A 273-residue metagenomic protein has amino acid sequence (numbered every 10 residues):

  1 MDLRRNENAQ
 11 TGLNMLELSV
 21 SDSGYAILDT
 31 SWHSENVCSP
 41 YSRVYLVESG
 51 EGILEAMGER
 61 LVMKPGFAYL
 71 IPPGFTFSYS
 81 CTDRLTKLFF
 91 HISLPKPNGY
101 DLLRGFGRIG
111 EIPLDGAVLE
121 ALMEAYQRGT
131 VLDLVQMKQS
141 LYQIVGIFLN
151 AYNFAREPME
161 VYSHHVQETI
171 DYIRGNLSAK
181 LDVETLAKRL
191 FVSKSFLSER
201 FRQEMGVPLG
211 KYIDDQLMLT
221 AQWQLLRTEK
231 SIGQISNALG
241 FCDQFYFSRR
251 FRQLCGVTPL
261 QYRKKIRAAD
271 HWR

Functional and structural regions predicted by a protein language model:
M1-S19, R128-L132, A151: A short, N-terminal "cap"/entry segment at the start of jelly-roll beta-barrel domains of the cupin/DSBH fold
N8, N14-R108: N-terminal regulatory/effector-sensing and dimerization cores that precede helix-turn-helix DNA-binding domains
S19, L46, L114-A121, S140 (+1 more regions): Amphipathic, well-ordered alpha-helical segments in soluble domains
L28, G52, V131, N153 (+2 more regions): Generic structural signal for secondary-structure transition and capping sites
G66, F196-F201, Y246-F247, F251: Short hydrophobic/aromatic patch on the recognition helix
R104-P113, Y126-S193, Q203-D215: Short, Lys/Arg-enriched, Trp-marked, Pro/Gly-tolerant hinge/linker segments that flank
D171, G175, K180, E184 (+3 more regions): Terminal helix-turn-helix DNA-binding modules in bacterial transcription factors
